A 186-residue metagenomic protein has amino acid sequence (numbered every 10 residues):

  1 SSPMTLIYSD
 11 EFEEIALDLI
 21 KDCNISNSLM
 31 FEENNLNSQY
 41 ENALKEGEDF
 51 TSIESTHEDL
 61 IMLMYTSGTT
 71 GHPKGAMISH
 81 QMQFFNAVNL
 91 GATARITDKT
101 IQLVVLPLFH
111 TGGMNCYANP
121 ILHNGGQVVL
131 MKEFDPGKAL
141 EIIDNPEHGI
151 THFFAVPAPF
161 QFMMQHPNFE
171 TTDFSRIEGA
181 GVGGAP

Functional and structural regions predicted by a protein language model:
S1, L6, A43-L44, T66 (+1 more regions): Adenylate-forming
S1-I7, G75-M77, V104, Q127-E133: Short beta-strand->loop structural element characteristic of the AMP-binding/adenylate-forming
L6, L60, T66-T69, Q102 (+4 more regions): Conserved S/T- and glycine-rich ATP-binding loop of Class I adenylate-forming
Y8-L17, L106, F134, H148-P186: Adenylate-forming
E11-H57: ANL superfamily adenylate-forming
E46-Y65, H72, R95-I101: Conserved pre-ATP/AMP-binding loop-to-beta segment of ANL
I61-F85: Conserved AMP-binding A3 loop
F84-I101, F109-T151, Q161-F162, H166: Conserved AMP-binding/adenylation subdomain of ANL enzymes
